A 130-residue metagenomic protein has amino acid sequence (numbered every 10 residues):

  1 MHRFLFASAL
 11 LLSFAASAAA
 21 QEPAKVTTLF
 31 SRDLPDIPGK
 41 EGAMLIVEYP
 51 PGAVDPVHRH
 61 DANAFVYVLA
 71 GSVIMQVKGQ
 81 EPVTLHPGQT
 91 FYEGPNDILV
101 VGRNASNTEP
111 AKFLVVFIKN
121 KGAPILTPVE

Functional and structural regions predicted by a protein language model:
M1-F6: Bacterial N-terminal signal peptides that target proteins for export
S13-S17: N-terminal signal peptide c-region/cleavage motif recognized by signal peptidases
A19-Q21: Boundary of Sec targeting at the N-terminus
P23-V57: A short glycine-rich, His/Asp/Glu-containing loop-to-beta-strand
L34-G39, Y49-P50, G79-D97: Short acidic-glycine-tyrosine-enriched beta hairpin
V54-P56, I74, F91-N104: Histidine-centered metal-chelating micro-motifs
H60-Q80, P87-Q89: Glycine- and acidic-residue-biased ligand/ion/polar-headgroup-sensing regions
P82, D97-G122: Ligand-binding loop in jelly-roll beta-barrel domains
